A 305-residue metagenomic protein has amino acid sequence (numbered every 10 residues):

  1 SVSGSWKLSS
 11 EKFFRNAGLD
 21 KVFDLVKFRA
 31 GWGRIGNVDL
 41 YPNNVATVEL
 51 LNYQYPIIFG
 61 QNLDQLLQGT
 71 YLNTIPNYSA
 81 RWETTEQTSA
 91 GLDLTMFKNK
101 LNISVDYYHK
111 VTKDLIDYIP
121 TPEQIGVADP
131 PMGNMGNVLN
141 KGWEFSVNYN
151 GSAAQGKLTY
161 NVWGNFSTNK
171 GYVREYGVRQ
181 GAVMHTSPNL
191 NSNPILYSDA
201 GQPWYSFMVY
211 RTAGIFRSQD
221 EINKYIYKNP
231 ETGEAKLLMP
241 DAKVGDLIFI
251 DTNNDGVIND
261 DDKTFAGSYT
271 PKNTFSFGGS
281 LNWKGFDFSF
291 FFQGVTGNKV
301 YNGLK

Functional and structural regions predicted by a protein language model:
S1, A80, I258, N273-T274 (+2 more regions): Long, contiguous hydrophobic alpha-helical segments, chiefly transmembrane helices and signal peptides
S1-D199: Extracellular/periplasmic, surface-exposed regions of secreted and cell-surface proteins
K21, T112, K170-Y172, M184 (+3 more regions): C-terminal beta-signal and adjacent terminal beta-strands/loops of Gram-negative outer-membrane beta-barrel proteins
W32-R34, D106-H109, D262, F290-T296: Active-site proximal loops enriched in glycine and acidic residues that flank catalytic Cys/His/Asp and coordinate
N43-V45, N150-G267: Conserved small-residue
D93, Y225, G278: Short, surface-exposed charged micro-motifs
W163, D261, P271-G285: Conserved SET/PR-domain catalytic core that frames the SAM/AdoMet-binding pocket
